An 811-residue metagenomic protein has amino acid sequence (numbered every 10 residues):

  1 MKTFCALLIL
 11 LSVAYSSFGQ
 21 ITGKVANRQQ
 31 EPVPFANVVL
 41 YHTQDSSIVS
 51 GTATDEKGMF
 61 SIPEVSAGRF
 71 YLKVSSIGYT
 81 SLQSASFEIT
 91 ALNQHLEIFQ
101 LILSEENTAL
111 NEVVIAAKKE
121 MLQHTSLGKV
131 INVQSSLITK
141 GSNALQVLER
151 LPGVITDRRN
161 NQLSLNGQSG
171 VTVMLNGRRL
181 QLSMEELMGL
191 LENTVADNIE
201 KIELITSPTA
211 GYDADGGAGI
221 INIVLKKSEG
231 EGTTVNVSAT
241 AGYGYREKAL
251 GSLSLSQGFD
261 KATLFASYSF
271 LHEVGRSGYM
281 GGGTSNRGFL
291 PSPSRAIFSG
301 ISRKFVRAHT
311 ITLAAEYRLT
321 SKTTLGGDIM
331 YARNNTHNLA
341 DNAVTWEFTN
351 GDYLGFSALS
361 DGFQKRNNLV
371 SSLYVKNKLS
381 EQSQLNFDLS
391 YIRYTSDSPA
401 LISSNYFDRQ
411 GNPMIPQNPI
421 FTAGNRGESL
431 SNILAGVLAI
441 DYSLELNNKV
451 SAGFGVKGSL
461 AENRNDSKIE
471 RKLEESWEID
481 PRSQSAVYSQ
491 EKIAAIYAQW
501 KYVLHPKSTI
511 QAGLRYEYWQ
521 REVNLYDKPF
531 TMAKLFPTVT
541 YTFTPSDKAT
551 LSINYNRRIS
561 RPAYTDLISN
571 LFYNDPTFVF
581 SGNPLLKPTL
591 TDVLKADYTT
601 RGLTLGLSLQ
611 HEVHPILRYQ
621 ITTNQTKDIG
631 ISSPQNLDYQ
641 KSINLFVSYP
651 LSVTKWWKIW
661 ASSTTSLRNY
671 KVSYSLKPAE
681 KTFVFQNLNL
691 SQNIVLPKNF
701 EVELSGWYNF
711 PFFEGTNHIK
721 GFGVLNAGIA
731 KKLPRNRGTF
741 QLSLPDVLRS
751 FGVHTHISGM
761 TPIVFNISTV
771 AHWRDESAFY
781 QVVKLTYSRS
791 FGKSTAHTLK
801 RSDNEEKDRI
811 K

Functional and structural regions predicted by a protein language model:
N37-Y41, S75-I77, Q94-L137, R158 (+2 more regions): Short, acidic, small-residue-rich periplasmic hinge/interaction motif at the N-terminus of Gram-negative outer-membrane
F99-I102, A144-V147, L187-L190, L204 (+2 more regions): N-terminal periplasmic accessory domains that precede and gate Gram-negative outer-membrane beta-barrel machines
A144, R178-T206: Short acidic/polar hinge/loop motifs at secondary-structure boundaries that mediate gating or recognition
R246-Y279, L290-A340, N367-S371, V539 (+2 more regions): Transmembrane beta-barrel wall of Gram-negative outer-membrane proteins
T312, E316-N334, S360-Y526, T544 (+4 more regions): Face-selective signature of the C-terminal outer-membrane beta-barrel domain
A435-V437, S483-S485, V593, T604-S662 (+2 more regions): Outer membrane beta-barrel strand-and-loop segments of large Gram-negative receptors, especially TonB-dependent
S485-E491, I559-E612, I631-N644, A771-Q781: Outer-membrane beta-barrel signature, preferentially recognizing the C-terminal barrel domain of Gram-negative
Q520, D547-V593, L607-K627, L748-N766: Surface-exposed extracellular loop regions of Gram-negative outer-membrane beta-barrel proteins, predominantly
